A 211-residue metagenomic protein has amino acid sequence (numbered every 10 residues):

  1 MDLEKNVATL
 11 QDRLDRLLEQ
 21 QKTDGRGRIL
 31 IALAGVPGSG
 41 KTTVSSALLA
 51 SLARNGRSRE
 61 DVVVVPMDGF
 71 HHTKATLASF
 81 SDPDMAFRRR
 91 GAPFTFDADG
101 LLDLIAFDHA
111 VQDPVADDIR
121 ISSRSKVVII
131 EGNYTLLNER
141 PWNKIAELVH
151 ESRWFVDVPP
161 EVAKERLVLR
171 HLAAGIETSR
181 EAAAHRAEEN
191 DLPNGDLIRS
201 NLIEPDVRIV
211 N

Functional and structural regions predicted by a protein language model:
M1-A32, V36, R54-R59: Extreme N-terminal, non-catalytic leader segments that precede Walker-type/kinase nucleotide-binding cores
V7, Q11, S51, P160-L169 (+1 more regions): An amphipathic alpha-helix signature
K41: Conserved lysine of the Walker
V44: Hydrophobic positions on the alpha1 helix immediately C-terminal to the Walker A/P-loop
A47: Active-site signature of alpha/beta-hydrolase-fold catalytic machinery across serine- and Asp/Cys-nucleophile hydrolases
V63, H71-Q112: Conserved nucleotide-sensing/catalytic segment adjacent to the nucleotide-binding pocket in NTP-handling enzymes
V111-R170: ATP-dependent NMP and nucleoside kinases share a basic, alpha-helical "lid"
A116-D117, R140-N143, L169-N211: Small-molecule kinase domains that catalyze NTP-dependent phosphoryl transfer to phosphate-bearing small molecules
